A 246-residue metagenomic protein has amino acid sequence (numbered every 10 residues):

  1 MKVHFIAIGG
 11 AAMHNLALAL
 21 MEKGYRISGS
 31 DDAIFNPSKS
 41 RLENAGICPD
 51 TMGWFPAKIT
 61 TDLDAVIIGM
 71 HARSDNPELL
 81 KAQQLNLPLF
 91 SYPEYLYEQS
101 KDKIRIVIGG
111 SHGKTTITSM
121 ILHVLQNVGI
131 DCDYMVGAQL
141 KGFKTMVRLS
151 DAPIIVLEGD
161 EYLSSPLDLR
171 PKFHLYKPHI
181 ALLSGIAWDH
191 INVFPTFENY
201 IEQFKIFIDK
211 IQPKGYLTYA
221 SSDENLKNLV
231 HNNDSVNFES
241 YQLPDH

Functional and structural regions predicted by a protein language model:
M1-P37, R41-P49, T61-V66, A82-F90 (+2 more regions): ATP-dependent carboxylate-amine ligase
I8, S30-D32, S111, G137 (+2 more regions): Cofactor-binding loop segments of dinucleotide-utilizing enzymes, especially the Rossmann-like FAD- and NAD(P)+-binding
A19-E22, A57-T61, M70, S74-Y219 (+1 more regions): Phosphate-binding loop of NTP-binding sites
D32-A33, W54, E94-Y95, L243: Short, ordered loop/turn segments at secondary-structure junctions
F238-H246: Short, intrinsically disordered, charge-balanced linker/junction segments flanking boundaries in proteins
